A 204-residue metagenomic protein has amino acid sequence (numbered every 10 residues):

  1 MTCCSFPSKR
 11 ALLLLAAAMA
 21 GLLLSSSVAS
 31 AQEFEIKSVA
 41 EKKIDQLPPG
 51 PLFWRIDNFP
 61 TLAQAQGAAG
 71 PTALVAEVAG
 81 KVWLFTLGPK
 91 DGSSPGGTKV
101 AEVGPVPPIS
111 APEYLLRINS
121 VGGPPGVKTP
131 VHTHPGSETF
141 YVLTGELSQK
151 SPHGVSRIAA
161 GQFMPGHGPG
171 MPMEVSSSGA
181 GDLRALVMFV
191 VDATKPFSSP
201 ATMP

Functional and structural regions predicted by a protein language model:
M1-L15: Bacterial N-terminal signal peptides that target proteins for export
L14-S25: Bacterial N-terminal signal peptides
S27-E113, P200-P204: A short, N-terminal "cap"/entry segment at the start of jelly-roll beta-barrel domains of the cupin/DSBH fold
N58-F59, A63, G123, P152-P172: Short acidic-glycine-tyrosine-enriched beta hairpin
E77-V82, G168-P196: Ligand-binding loop in jelly-roll beta-barrel domains
P112-L115, P124-Y141: A short beta-loop-beta micro-motif enriched in histidine and acidic residues
P135-H153: Glycine- and acidic-residue-biased ligand/ion/polar-headgroup-sensing regions
